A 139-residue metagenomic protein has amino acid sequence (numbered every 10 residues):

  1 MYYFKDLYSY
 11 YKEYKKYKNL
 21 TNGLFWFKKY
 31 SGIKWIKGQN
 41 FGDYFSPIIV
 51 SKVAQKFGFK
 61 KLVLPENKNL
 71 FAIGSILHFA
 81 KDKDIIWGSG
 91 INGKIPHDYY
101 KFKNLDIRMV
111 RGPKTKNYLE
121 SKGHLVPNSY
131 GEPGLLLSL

Functional and structural regions predicted by a protein language model:
Y2-L139: Aromatic- and Gly/Pro-rich donor/ligand-binding loops that form nucleotide- or phosphate-bearing donor binding pockets
